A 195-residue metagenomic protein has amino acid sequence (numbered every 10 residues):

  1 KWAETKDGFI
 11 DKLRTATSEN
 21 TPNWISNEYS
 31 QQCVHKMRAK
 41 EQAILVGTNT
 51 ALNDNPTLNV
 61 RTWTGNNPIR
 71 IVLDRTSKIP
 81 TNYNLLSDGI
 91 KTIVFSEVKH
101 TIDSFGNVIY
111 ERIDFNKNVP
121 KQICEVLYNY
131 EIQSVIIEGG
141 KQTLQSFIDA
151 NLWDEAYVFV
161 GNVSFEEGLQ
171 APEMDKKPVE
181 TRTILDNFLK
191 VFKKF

Functional and structural regions predicted by a protein language model:
W2-F195: Enzymes that bind and transform nitrogen-containing heteroaromatic metabolites
